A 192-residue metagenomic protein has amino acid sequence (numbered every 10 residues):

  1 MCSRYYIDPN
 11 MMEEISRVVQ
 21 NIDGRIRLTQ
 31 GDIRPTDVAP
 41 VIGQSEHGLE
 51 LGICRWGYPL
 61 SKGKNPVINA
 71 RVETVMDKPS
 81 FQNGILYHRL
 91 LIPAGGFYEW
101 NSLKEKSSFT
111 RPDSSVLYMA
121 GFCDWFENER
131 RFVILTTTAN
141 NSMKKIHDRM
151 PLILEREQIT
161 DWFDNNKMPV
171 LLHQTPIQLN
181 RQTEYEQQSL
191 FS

Functional and structural regions predicted by a protein language model:
M1-S192: Short linear sequence motif anchored by a di-proline
